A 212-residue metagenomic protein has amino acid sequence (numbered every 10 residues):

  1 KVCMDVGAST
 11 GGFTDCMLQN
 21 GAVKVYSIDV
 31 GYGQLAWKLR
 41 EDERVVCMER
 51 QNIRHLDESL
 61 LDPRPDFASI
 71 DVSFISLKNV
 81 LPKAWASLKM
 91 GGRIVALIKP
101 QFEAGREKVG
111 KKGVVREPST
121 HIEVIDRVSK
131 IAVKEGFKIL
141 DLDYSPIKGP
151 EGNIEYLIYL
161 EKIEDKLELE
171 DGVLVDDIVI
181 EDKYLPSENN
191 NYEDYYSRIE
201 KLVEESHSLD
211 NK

Functional and structural regions predicted by a protein language model:
K1-S9: Conserved class I S-adenosyl-L-methionine
T10-G21: Conserved SAM-binding loop of SAM-dependent methyltransferases across substrates and taxa, primarily the Class I
V23-N79: S-adenosyl-L-methionine
K78-V95: A short glycine-rich, Lys/Arg-flanked "PGG" loop and its adjoining helix->strand segment in the class I
P100-E117: Short, glycine-/aromatic-enriched active-site segment of Class I SAM-dependent methyltransferases
H121-E135: Short alpha-helix
F137-P146: Conserved S-adenosyl-L-methionine
I154-K212: Flexible, glycine-/basic-rich loop-and-beta segments that form/coincide with the SAM-dependent methyltransferase
